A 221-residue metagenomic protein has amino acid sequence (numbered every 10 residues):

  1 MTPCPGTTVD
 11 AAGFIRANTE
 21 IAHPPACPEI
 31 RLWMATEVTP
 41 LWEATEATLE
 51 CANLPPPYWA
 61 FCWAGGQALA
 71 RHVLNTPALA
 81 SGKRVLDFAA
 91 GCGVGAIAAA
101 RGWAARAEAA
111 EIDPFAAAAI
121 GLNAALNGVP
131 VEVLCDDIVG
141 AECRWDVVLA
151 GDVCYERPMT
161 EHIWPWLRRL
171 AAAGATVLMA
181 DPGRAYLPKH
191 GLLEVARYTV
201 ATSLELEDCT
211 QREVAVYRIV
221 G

Functional and structural regions predicted by a protein language model:
M1-G221: S-adenosylmethionine-dependent methyltransferases
